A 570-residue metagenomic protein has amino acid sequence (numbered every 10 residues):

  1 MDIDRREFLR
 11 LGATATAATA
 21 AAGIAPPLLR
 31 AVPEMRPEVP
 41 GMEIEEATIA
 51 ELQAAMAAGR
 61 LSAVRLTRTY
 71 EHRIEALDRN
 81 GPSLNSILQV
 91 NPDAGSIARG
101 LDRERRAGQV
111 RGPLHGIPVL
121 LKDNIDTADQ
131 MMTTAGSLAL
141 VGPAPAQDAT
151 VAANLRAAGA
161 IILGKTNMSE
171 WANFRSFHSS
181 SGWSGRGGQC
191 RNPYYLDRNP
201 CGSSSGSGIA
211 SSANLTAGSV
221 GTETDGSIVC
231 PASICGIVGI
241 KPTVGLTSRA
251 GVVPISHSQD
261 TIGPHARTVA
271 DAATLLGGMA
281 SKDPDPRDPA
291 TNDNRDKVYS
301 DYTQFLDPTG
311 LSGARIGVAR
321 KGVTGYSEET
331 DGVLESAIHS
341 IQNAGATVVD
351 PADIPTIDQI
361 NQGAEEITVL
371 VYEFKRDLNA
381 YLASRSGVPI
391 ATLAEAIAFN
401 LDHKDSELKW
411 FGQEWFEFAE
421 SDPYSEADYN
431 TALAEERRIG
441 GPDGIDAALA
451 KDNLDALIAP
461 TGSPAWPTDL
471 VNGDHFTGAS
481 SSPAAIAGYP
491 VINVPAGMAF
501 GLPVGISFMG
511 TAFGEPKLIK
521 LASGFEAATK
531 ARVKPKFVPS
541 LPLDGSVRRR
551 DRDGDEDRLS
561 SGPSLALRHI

Functional and structural regions predicted by a protein language model:
M1-I97, R106, R320, S336-A346 (+3 more regions): An N-terminal boundary/leader segment
V32-D225, T243, R267-A270, G441 (+2 more regions): Gly/Ser-rich catalytic/binding loops embedded in alpha/beta enzyme cores
T67-R68, A149, D301, E328-D353 (+2 more regions): Acyltransferase
A76, I161, S212-R320, T324 (+4 more regions): Structural helix-boundary/capping segments
G116-A135, Q304-A319, T368-D443, P495-P503: Short helix-loop capping/hinge segments that flank enzyme active sites or metal/cofactor-binding pockets
T134-S137, R191, S203, V253-T261 (+2 more regions): Flexible glycine/proline-enriched surface loops and loop-helix/loop-strand junctions
D452, P464-S482: Short, surface-exposed loop/helix-turn segments at secondary-structure junctions that function as lids/hinges flanking
